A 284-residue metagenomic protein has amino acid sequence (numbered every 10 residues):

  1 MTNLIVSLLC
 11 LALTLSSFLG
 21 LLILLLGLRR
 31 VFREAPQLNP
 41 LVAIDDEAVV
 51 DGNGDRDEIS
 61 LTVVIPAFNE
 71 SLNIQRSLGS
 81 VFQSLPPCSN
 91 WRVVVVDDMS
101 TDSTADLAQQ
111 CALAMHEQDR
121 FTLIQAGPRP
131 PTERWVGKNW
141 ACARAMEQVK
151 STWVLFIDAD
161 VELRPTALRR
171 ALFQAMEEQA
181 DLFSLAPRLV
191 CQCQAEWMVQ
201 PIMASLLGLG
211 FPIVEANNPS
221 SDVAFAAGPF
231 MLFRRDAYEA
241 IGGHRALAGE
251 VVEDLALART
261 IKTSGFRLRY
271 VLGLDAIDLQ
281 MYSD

Functional and structural regions predicted by a protein language model:
M1-N53, P201, I213: N-terminal membrane-anchoring/stem segments of glycan-assembly enzymes
I59-T62, R92: Cell-envelope/extracellular polymer assembly enzymes that use nucleotide-activated donors
L72-R76, D102-C111, T166: Acidic helix N-cap motif at the loop->helix transition within catalytic regions of sugar-transfer enzymes
G79-N90: Short, acidic, metal-binding catalytic loop of nucleotide-sugar glycosyltransferases
D97-L107, P128-P130: A conserved acidic beta->alpha catalytic loop
S103, A159-Q174: Acidic donor-binding/catalytic loop of UDP-sugar-dependent glycosyltransferases, especially processive GT2
C142, V154: Short aromatic/hydrophobic "clamp" motif used to bind/position activated sugar donors
A175, L182-L209, D236-E239, H244-D284: Catalytic donor/gating beta->alpha subdomain of glycosyltransferases that bind UDP-sugars
